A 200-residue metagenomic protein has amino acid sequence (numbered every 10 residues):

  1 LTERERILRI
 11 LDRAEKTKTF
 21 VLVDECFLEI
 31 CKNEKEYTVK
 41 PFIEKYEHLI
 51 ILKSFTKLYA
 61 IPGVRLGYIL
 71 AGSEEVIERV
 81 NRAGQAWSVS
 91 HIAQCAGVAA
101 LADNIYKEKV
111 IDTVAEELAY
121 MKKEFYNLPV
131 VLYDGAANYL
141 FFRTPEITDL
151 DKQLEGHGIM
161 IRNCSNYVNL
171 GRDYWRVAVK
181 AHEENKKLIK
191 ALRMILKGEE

Functional and structural regions predicted by a protein language model:
L1-V21, E25-L58: Active-site pre-lysine segment of PLP-dependent enzymes
D12, G156-H157, N166-E200: PLP-dependent enzyme catalytic core of the Aspartate aminotransferase-like
H48-Y126, V130-Y133: PLP-dependent aminotransferase class I/II
G63, A136, N169-G171: Short acidic/glycine-enriched loop/turn segments that link adjacent beta-strands
A71, F142-P145, V179-A181: Short beta-strand-to-loop capping motifs
A115, F125-H157: Conserved PLP-binding catalytic core of the aspartate aminotransferase-like
